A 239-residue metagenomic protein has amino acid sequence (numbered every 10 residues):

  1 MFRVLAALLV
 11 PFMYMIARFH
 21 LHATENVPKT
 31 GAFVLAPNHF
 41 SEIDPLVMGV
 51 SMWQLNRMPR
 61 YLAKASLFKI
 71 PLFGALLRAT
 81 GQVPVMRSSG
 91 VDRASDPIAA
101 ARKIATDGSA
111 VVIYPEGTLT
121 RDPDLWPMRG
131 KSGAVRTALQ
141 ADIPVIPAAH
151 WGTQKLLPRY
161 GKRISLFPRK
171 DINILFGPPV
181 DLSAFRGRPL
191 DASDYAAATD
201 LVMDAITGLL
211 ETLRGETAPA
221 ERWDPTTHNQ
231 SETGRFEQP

Functional and structural regions predicted by a protein language model:
M1-K29, P71-T80: A transmembrane-helix-recognition feature enriched in membrane-embedded lipid enzymes and envelope glyco-/phospholipid
Y14-L21, D92-S95, L156-P158: Short gly/ser/thr-rich secondary-structure transition/capping motifs
P28-D92: Catalytic core of membrane glycerolipid acyltransferases/transacylases, capturing the structured, soluble-facing
S51, L76, K103, A134-Q140: Hydrophobic/aromatic ligand-binding patch that stacks against planar heteroaromatic rings of cofactors or nucleotides
I98-K103, K170-T212: A charged, well-structured terminal subsegment
K103-A134: Catalytic-site beta-strand/loop segments enriched in glycine and acidic/polar residues
P123-A192, W223-P225, F236-E237: A cross-family acyltransferase "interaction/gating" segment
R214-Q238: Short, highly charged C-terminal tails/helix-capping segments
